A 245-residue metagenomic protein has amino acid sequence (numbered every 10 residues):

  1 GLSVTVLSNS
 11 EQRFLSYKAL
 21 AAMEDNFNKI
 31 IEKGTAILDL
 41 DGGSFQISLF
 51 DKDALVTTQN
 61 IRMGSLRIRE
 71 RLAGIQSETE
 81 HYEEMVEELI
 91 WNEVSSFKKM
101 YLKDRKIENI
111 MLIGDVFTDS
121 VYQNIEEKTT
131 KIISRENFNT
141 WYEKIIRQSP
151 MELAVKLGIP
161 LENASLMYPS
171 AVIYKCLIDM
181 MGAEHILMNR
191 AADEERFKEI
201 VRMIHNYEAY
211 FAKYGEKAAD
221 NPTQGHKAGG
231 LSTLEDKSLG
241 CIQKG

Functional and structural regions predicted by a protein language model:
G1-G34, L49-H226, S238-G245: Helical "lid/coupling" subdomains associated with nucleotide-phosphate turnover
T35-D39: Short glycine-aspartate micro-motif
D41-I47: Active-site-adjacent helix-turn-beta-strand microarchitecture at beta-sheet edges that either contains or buttresses
L231-S232: Short, low-complexity intrinsically disordered segments enriched in A/P/G/S/L with frequent Arg, especially at protein
